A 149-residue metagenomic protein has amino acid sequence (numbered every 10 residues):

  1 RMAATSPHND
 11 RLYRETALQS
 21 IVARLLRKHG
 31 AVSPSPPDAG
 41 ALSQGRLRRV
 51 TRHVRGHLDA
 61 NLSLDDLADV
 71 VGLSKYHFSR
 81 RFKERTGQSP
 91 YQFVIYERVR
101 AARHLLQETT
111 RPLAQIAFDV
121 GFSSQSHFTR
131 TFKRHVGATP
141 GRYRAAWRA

Functional and structural regions predicted by a protein language model:
A3-V71, E84-Q92, Y96: Short, Lys/Arg-enriched, Trp-marked, Pro/Gly-tolerant hinge/linker segments that flank
Y13-T16, H127, T131: Short, charged alpha-helical segments
I21-K28, H135, Y143-W147: Short, leucine/isoleucine-rich alpha-helical interaction segments at C-terminal helix-coil junctions
R52-D66, L73, E84-Q125, T129 (+2 more regions): Terminal helix-turn-helix DNA-binding modules in bacterial transcription factors
